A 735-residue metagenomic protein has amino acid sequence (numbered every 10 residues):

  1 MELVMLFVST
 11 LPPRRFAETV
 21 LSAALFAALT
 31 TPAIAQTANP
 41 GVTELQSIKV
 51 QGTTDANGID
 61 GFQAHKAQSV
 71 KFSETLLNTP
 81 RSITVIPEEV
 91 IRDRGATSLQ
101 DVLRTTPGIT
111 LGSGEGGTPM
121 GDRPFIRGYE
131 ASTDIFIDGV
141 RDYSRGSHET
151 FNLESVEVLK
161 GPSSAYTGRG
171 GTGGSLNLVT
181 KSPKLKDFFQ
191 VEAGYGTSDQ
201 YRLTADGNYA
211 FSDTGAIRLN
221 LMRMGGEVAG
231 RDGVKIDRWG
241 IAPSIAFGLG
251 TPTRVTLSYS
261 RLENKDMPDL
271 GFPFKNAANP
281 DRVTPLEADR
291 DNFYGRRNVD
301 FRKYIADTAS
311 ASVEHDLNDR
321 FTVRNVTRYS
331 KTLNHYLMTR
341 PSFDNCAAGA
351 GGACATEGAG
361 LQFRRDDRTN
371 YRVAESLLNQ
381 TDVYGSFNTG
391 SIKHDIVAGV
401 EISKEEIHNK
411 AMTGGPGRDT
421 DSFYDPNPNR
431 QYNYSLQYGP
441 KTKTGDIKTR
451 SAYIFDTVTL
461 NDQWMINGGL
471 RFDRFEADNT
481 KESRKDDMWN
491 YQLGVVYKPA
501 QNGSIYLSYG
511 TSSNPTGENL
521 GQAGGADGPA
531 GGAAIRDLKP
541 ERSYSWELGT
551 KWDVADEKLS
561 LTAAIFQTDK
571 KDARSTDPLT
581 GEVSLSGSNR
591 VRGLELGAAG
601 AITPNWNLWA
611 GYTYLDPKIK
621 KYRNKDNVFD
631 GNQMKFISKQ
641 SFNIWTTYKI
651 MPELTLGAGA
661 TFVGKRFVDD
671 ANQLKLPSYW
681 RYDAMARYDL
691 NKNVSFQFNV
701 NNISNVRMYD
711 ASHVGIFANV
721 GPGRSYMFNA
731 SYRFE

Functional and structural regions predicted by a protein language model:
V8, F662-D669, R687-E735: C-terminal beta-signal and adjacent terminal beta-strands/loops of Gram-negative outer-membrane beta-barrel proteins
Q46-K186, L548: Acidic, small-polar-rich N-terminal luminal/periplasmic segments of exported/outer-membrane proteins
F151-E154, A165-P243, L249-T253, D307 (+1 more regions): Outer-membrane beta-barrel translocator/receptor signature
M224-A229, I241-D316, L333-A374, R418-T449 (+1 more regions): Acidic/polar loop-and-plug regions of large Gram-negative outer-membrane beta-barrel proteins
A246-G248, A374, K393-V397, E401-E405 (+4 more regions): Structural signature of Gram-negative outer-membrane beta-barrels, strongest in the C-terminal barrel of TonB-dependent
A309-S330, R365-T480: Face-selective signature of the C-terminal outer-membrane beta-barrel domain
V313-R328, T332-R340, I505, K539-K621 (+1 more regions): Membrane-embedded beta-barrel scaffold of Gram-negative outer-membrane proteins
K558, Q567-D569, L585-D670, S704 (+1 more regions): Gram-negative outer-membrane beta-barrel transporters
